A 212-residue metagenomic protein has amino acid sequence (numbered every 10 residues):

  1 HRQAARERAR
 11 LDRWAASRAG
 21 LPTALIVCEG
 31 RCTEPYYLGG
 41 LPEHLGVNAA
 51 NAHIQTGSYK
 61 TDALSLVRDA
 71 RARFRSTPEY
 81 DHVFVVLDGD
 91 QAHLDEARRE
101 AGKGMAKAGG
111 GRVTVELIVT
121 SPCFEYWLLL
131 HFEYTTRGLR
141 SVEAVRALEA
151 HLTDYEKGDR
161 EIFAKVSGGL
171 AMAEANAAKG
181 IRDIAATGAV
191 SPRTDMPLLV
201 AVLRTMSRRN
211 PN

Functional and structural regions predicted by a protein language model:
H1-T23, P35, G39-T56, R71 (+2 more regions): C-terminal accessory helical subdomains adjacent to catalytic cores in phosphodiester- and nucleotide-handling enzymes
I26-E29: Short hydrophobic beta-strand that contains or immediately precedes a catalytic carboxylate
D62-D69: Structural motif
